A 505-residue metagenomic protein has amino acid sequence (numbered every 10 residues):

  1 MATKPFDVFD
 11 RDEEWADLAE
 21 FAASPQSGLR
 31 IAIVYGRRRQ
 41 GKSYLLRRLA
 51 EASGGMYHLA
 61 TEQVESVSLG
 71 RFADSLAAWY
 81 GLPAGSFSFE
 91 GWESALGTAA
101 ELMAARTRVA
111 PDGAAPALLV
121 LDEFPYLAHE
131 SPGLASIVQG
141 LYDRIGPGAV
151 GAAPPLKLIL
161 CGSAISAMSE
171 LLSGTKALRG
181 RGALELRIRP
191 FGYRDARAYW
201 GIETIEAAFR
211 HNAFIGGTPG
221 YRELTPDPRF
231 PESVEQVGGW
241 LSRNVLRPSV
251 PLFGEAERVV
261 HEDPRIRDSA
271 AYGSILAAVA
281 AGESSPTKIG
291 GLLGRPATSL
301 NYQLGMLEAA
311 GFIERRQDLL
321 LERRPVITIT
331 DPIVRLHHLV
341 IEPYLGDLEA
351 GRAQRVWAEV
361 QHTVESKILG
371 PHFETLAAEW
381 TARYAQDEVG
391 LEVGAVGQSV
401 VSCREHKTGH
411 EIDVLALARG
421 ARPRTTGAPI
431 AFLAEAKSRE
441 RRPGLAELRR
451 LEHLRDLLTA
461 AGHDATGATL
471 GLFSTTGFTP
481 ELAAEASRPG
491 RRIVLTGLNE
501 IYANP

Functional and structural regions predicted by a protein language model:
M1-Q354: Phosphate-binding site recognition
L319, T330-P505: A cross-kingdom feature that marks ATP-driven nucleic-acid transaction machinery
